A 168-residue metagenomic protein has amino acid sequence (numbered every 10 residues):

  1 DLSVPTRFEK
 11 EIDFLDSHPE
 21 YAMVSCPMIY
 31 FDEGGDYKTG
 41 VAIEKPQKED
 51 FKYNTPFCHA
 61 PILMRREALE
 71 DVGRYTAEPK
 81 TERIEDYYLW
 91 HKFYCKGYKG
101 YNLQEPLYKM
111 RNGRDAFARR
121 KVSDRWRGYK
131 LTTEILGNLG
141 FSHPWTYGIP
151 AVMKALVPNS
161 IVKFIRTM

Functional and structural regions predicted by a protein language model:
L2, T6, K10-F14, Y88-K92 (+2 more regions): Alpha-helical elements of Rossmann-like donor-binding domains used by nucleotide-donor carbohydrate transfer enzymes
V4, C26, T39-G40, K45-V122: Conserved nucleotide-sugar donor-binding catalytic segment
P5-K38: Conserved donor NDP-sugar-binding/catalytic core segment of glycosyltransferases
D13, S17-E20, D71-R74, C95 (+1 more regions): Secondary-structure boundary motif
L15, Y21-A22, K99-Y101, K109-R111 (+1 more regions): A generic structural signal for ordered secondary structure
Y30, Y108, A151: Positions that flank functional sites
A116-M168: Non-catalytic, C-terminal membrane-associated alpha-helical segments of glycosyltransferases
